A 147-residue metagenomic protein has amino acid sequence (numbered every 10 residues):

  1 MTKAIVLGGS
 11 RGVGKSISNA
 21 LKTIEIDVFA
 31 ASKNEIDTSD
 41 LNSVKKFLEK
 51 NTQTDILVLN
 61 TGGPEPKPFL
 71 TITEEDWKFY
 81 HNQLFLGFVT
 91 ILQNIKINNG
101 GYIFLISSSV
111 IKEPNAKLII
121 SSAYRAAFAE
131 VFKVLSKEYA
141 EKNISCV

Functional and structural regions predicted by a protein language model:
L7, T54-G62, L84, L105 (+1 more regions): Rossmann-fold scaffold of SDR-type NAD(P)-dependent oxidoreductases
S10, G14, S18: N-terminal Rossmann NAD(P)H-binding glycine-rich loop of SDR-like oxidoreductase domains
R11, G62-E65, S109: Flexible cofactor-recognition loop at the NAD(P)H-binding site of Rossmann-like short-chain dehydrogenase/reductase
A31-N42: Rossmann-fold cofactor-recognition segment
V58, G87-I95, V131-F132: Hydrophobic positions on the long internal alpha-helix of Rossmann-like NAD(P)-dependent oxidoreductase domains
G63, L70-V89, F104, S121 (+1 more regions): Catalytic Tyr-X3-Lys loop
P64-P68, G100, K112-N115: Helix N-cap/beta-alpha junction loops of NAD(P)-dependent oxidoreductase domains
F104-F128, F132-E141: Catalytic loop of short-chain dehydrogenase/reductase
